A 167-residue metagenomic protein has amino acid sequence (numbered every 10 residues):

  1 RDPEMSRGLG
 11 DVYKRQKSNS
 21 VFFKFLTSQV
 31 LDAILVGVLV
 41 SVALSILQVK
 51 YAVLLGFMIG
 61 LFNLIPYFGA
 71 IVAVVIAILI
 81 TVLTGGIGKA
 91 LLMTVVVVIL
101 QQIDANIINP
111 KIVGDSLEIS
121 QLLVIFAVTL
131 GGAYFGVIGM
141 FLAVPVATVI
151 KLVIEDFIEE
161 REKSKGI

Functional and structural regions predicted by a protein language model:
D2-Y13: Single conserved hydrophobic/aromatic residue that forms the stacking wall/gate of nucleotide- or nucleobase-binding
S18-I167: Alpha-helical transmembrane segments and their immediate boundary loops in multipass inner-membrane proteins
